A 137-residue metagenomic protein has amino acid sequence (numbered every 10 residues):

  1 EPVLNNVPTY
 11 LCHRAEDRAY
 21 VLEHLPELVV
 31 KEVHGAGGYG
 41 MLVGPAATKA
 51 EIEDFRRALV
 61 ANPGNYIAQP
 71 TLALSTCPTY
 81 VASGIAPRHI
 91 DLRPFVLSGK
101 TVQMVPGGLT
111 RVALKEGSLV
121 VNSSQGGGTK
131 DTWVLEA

Functional and structural regions predicted by a protein language model:
E1-L74: Active-site nucleotide/adenylate-binding loops and adjacent lid/helix of ATP-dependent enzymes
L4-R14, C77-S83, H89-V102: Phosphate/diphosphate-binding loops
V21-E23, I85-R88: Short glycine/proline-enriched turns and hinge-like loops at secondary-structure junctions
G44-A58, A86-D91, F95-A137: Extended active-site and interfacial segments that coordinate phosphate-rich ligands in large catalytic machineries
